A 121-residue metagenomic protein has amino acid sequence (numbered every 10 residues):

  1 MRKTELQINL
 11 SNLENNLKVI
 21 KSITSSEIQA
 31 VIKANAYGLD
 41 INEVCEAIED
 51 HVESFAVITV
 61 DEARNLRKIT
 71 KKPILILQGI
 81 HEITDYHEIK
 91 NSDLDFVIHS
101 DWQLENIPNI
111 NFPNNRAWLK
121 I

Functional and structural regions predicted by a protein language model:
M1: Gly-rich Lys/Arg/Thr-decorated short loops/hinges at beta-loop-alpha junctions or inter-strand turns that position
T4-I8, N12, S26-I121: Active-site-proximal beta-alpha core segment in soluble small-molecule metabolic enzymes
L13-N16, I20: Alpha-helical packing segments of well-folded alpha/beta enzyme cores
